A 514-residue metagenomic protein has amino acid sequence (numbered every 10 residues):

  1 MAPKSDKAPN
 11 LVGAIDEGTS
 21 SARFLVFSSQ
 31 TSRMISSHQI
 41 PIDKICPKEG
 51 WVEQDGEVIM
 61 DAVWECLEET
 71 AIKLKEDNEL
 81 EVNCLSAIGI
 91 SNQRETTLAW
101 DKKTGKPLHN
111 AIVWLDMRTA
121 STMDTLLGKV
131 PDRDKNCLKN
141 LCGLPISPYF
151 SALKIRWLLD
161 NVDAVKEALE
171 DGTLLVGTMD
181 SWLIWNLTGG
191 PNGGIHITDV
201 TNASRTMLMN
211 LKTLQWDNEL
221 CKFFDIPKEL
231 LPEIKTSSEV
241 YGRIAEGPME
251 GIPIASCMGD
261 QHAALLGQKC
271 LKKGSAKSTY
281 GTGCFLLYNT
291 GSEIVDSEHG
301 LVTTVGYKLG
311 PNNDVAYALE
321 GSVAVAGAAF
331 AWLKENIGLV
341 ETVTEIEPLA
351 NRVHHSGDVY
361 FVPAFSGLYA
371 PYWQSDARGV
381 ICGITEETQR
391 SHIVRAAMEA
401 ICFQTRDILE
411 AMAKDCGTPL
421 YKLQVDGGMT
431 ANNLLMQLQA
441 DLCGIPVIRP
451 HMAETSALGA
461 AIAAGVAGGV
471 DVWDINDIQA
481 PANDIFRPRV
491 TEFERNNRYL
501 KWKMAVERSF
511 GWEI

Functional and structural regions predicted by a protein language model:
M1-H109, S121, N140, E233-T236 (+6 more regions): N-terminal glycine/serine-rich phosphate-binding loop of ATP-dependent small-molecule kinases, especially carbohydrate
A2-K7, G13-I15, V26, L127-T198 (+4 more regions): Active-site core segments that coordinate phosphate-bearing ligands/cofactors across diverse enzyme families
S21, V82-L85, E229, S356 (+1 more regions): Short secondary-structure junction motifs
D77-L80, I226, D415: Structural motif
Q93, E239, G428: Flexible loop residues that form catalytic and substrate-binding hotspots at small-molecule/glycan-binding clefts
T104-P107, V113, T125-P131, C137: Hydrophobic or amphipathic alpha-helical targeting/insertion segments
D116: Carbohydrate-associated surface elements
F223-L230: A structural motif corresponding to the C-terminal end of an alpha-helix and its immediate exit/capping segment
